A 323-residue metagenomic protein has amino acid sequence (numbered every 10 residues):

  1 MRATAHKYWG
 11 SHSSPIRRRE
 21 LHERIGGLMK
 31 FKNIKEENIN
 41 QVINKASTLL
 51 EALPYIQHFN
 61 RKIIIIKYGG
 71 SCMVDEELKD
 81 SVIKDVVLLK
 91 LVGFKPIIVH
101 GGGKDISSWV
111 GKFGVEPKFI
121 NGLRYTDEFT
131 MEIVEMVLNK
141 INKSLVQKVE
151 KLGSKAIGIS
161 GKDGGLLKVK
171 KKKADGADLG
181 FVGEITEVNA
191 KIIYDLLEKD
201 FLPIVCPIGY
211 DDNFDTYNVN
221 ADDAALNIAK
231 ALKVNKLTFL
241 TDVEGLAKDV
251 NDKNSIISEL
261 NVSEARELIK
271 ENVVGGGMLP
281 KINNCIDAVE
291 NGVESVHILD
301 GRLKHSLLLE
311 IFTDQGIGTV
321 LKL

Functional and structural regions predicted by a protein language model:
R2, P15-R18: Short, low-complexity, intrinsically disordered N-terminal modules that encode targeting/processing signals
T4-A5, E23: Intrinsic disorder/low-complexity segments
R17-L28: Short, Lys/Arg-enriched N-terminal segments with co-localized hydrophobic residues within the first ~10-30 amino acids
G26-R302, Q315, K322-L323: Nucleotide/pyrophosphate-binding catalytic subdomain
E294, L307-L308: Membrane-helix cytosolic exit motif
L308-E310, I317-T319: Charged catalytic cores and adjacent phosphate/nucleic-acid-binding surfaces used for phosphate/nucleic-acid chemistry
